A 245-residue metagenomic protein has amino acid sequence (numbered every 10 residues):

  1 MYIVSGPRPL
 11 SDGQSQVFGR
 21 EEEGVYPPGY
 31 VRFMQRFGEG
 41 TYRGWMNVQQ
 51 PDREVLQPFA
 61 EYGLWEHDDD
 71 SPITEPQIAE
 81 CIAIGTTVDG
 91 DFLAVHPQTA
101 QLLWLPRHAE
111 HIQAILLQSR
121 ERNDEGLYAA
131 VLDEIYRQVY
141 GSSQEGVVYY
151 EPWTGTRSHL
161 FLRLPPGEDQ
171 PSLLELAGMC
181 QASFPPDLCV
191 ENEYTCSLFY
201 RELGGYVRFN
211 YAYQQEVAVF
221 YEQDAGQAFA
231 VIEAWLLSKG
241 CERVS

Functional and structural regions predicted by a protein language model:
M1-H96, Y136-S245: A surface-exposed partner-binding patch
L103-S142: Compact, glycine/acidic-enriched structural inserts
